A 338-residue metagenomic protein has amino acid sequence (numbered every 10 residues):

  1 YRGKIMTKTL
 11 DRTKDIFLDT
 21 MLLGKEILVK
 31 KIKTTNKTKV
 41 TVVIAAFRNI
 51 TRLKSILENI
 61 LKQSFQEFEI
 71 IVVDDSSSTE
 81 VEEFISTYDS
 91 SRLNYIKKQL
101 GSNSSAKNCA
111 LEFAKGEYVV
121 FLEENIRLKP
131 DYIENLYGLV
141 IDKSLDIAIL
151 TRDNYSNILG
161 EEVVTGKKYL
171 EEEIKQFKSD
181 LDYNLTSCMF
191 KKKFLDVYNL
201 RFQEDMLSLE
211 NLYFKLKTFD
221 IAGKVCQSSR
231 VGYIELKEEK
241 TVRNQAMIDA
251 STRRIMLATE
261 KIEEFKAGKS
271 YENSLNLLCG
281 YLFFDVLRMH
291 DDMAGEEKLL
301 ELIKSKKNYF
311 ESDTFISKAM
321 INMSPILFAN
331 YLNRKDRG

Functional and structural regions predicted by a protein language model:
R2-L28, D291-G338: Membrane-interface aromatic/basic loop that binds lipid-linked glycans or pyrophosphate carriers, typified by
I27, N49-K62: Short, well-formed alpha-helical segments that are part of the catalytic scaffolds of diverse glycosyltransferases
K37-T41, L57, L61-V72, S91-N94: Short loop->beta transition adjacent to catalytic acidic/histidine clusters or analogous donor-positioning motifs
D74-E83, L100, E123: A conserved acidic beta->alpha catalytic loop
K98-A114: Glycine-rich, basic loop-to-helix element that forms the pyrophosphate-binding segment of sugar-nucleotide handling
N103, I126-V225, E235-I248: Donor-binding/catalytic cores of nucleotide-activated saccharide and glycerol-phosphate transferases/polymerases
V119: Short aromatic/hydrophobic "clamp" motif used to bind/position activated sugar donors
R230-E239, R243-N273, D285, M289 (+1 more regions): Catalytic core of nucleotide-sugar-dependent glycosyltransferases
